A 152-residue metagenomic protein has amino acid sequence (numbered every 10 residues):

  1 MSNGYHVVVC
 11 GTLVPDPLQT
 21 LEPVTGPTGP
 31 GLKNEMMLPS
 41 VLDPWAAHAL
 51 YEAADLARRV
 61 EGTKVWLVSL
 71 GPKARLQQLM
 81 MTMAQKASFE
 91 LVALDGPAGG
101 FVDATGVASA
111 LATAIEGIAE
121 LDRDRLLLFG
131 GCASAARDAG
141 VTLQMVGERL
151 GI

Functional and structural regions predicted by a protein language model:
M1-I152: N-terminal glycine-rich FAD/FM-binding segment characteristic of electron-transfer flavoproteins
